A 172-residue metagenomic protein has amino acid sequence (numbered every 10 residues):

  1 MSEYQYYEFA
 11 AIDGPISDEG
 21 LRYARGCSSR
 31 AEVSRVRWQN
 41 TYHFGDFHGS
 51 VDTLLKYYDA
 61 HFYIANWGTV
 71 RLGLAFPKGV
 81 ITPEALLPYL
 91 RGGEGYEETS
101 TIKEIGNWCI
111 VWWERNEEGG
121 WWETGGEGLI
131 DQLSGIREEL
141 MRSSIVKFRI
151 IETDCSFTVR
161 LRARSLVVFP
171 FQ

Functional and structural regions predicted by a protein language model:
M1-R25: Short, extreme N-terminal segment that most often corresponds to the first beta-strand
S17, P77-K78, F171-Q172: Alpha-helix initiation/capping motif
L21-R25, D52-K56, L87, I130-S134: Generic detector of well-ordered alpha-helical segments enriched in charged/polar residues, highlighting helical
R22-R25, R30, R35-R37, R71 (+6 more regions): Arginine residue identity/basic-tract feature
S29-G119: An N-terminal, globular interaction/scaffold subdomain
Y96-Q172: Mixed-charge (acidic/basic) macromolecular-recognition segments
